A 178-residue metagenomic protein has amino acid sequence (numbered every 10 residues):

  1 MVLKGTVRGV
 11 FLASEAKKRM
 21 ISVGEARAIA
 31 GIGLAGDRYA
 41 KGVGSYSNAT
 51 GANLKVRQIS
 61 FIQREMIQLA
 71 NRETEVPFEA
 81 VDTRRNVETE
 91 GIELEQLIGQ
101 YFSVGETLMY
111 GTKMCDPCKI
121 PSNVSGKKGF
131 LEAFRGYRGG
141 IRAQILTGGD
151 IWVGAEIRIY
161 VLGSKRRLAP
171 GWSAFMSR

Functional and structural regions predicted by a protein language model:
M1-V104, L108-K113, D150, Y160-R178: Electropositive, beta-rich accessory/interaction domains or terminal extensions that provide binding surfaces
D82-G91, A133-Q144: Short, structured beta-strand/loop micro-motifs enriched in basic residues and often containing a Trp
G111-R142, S164-R178: Flexible glycine-rich active-site/ligand-binding loops centered on an Asp-His dyad
Y137-G163: Glycine- and charge-enriched low-complexity intrinsically disordered segments
